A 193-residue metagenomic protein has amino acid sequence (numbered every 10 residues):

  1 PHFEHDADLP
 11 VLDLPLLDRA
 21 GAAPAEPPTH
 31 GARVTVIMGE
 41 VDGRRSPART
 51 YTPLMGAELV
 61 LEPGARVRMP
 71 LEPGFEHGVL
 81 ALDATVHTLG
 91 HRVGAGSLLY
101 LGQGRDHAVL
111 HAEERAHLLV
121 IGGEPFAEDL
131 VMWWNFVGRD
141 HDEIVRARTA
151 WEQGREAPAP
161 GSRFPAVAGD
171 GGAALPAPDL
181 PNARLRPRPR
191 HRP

Functional and structural regions predicted by a protein language model:
P1-P193: Jelly-roll (double-stranded beta-helix
